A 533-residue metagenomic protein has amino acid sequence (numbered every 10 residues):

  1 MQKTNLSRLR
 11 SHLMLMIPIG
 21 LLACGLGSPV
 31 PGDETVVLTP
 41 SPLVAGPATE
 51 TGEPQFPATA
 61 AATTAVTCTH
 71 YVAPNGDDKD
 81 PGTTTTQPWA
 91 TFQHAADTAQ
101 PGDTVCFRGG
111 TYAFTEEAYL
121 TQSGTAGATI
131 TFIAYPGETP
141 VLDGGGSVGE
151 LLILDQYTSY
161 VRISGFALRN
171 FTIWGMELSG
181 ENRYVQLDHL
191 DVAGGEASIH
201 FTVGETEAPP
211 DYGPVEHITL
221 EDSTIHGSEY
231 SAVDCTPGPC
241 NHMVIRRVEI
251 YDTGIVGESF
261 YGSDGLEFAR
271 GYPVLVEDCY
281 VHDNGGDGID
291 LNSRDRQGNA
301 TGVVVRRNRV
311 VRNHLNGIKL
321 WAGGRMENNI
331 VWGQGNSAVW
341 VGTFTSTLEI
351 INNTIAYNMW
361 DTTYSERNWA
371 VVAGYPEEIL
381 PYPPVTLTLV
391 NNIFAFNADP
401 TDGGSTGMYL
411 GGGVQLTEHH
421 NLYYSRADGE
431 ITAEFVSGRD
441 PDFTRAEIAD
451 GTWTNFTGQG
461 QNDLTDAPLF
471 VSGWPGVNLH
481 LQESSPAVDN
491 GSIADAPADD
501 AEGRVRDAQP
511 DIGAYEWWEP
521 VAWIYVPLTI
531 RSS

Functional and structural regions predicted by a protein language model:
M1-C68, D80, T91-H94, T98-P101 (+3 more regions): Intrinsically disordered, low-complexity Ser/Thr/Pro-rich tracts
G52-F56, A60, T98, D442-G458 (+1 more regions): Surface beta-loop-beta hairpin patches that serve as ligand-binding interfaces in beta-rich domains
P54-F56, P74-F114, A118-Y119, D511: Acidic Gly/Asp/Thr-rich repetitive segments characteristic of extracellular carbohydrate-active and adhesion proteins
R108, I133-Y135, D155, S164 (+28 more regions): Feature marks extracellular polysaccharide-active and adherence modules
G109, S123-W174, D222, L464-P468: Right-handed parallel beta-helix/beta-spiral solenoid domain characteristic of secreted/periplasmic
F114-T115, P140, N170-T172, V185 (+18 more regions): Surface-exposed loop/turn segments connecting beta-strands in extracellular beta-rich domains
T115-E116, L120-T121, G127, R307-R312 (+1 more regions): Predominantly extracellular beta-rich ligand-binding scaffolds that present long acidic/polar faces for carbohydrate
T115-L120, G144-I153, N170-S179, G194-V215 (+7 more regions): Extracellular beta-strand/beta-solenoid scaffold signature
